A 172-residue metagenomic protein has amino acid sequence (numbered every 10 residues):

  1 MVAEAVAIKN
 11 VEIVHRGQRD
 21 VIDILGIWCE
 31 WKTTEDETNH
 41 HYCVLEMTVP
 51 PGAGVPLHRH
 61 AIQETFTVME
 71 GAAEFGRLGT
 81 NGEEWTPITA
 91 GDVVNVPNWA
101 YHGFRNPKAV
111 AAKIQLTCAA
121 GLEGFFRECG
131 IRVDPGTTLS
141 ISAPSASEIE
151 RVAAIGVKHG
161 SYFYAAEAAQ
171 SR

Functional and structural regions predicted by a protein language model:
M1-H41, L139-R172: A short, N-terminal "cap"/entry segment at the start of jelly-roll beta-barrel domains of the cupin/DSBH fold
H15, W28-W31, C43-R59: Conserved short histidine dyad/triad with adjacent acidic residue
T33-T34, V55-H60, R77, W85-T86 (+1 more regions): Short histidine-centered beta-strand/loop micro-motifs that create catalytic or ligand/metal-coordination sites
E37, T65, G79-Y101: Short acidic-glycine-tyrosine-enriched beta hairpin
E37-H40, P50-G52, A72-E74, V93 (+1 more regions): Short, charged/polar surface micro-motifs in flexible loops or helix N-caps
V44-P50, R59-G79, T117-A119: Short, conserved beta-strand element in jelly-roll/cupin
A90, N98-E123: Ligand-binding loop in jelly-roll beta-barrel domains
G124-S140: A hydrophobic, small-residue-rich beta->alpha segment in the mid-to-C-terminal subdomain of diverse proteins
